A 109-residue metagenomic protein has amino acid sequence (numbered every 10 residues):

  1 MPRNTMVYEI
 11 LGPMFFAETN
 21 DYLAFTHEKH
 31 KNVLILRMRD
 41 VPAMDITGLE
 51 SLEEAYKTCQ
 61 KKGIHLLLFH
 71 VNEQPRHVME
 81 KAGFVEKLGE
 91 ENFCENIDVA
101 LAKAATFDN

Functional and structural regions predicted by a protein language model:
M1-N109: Structured cytosolic domains appended to multi-pass membrane proteins
